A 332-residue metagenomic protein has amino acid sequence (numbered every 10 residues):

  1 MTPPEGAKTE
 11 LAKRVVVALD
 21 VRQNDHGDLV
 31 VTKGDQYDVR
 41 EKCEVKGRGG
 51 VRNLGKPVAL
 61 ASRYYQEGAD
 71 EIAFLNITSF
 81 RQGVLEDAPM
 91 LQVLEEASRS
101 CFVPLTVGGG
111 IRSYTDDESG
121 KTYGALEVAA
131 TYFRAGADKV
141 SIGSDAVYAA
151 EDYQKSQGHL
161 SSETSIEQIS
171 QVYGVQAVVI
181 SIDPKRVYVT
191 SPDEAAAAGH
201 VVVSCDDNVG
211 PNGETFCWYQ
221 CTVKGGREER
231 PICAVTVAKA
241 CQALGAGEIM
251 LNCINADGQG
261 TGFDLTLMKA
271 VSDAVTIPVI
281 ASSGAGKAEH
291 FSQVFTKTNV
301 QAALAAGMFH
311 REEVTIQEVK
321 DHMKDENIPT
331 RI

Functional and structural regions predicted by a protein language model:
T2-C101, Q157-S161, Q168, V172-I180 (+4 more regions): Conserved N-terminal beta1-alpha1 strand-loop-helix module at the mouth
A18-L19, L75, T106-G110, G143 (+4 more regions): A cross-family glycoside hydrolase active-site/sugar-binding cleft signature
V21-Q23, T78-S79, I111-S113, A146-Y148 (+4 more regions): Active-site-proximal loop/turn and secondary-structure-junction residues that shape catalytic pockets, frequently
D25-G27, G258-G260, A288-S292, R311-V314: Short active-site-adjacent structural elements
A61, L94, A129, I166 (+4 more regions): Generic hydrophobic/aromatic pocket-lining and core-packing "Φ" positions
E71-I72, Y132, V140, D145 (+2 more regions): Hydrophobic residues within beta-strands of alpha/beta enzymes
E86-Q171, D325-E326: Glycine/small-residue-rich loop that forms an oxyanion/phosphate-binding "nest" at active or ligand-binding sites
C101-K139, Y188-S191, T266-A303: Catalytic cores of alpha/beta
